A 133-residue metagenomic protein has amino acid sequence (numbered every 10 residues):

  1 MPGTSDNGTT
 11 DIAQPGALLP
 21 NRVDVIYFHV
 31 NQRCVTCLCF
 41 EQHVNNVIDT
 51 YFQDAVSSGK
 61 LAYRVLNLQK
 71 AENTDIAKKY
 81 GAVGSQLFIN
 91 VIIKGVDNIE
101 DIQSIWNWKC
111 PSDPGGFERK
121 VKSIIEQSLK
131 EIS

Functional and structural regions predicted by a protein language model:
M1-D11: N-terminal targeting signals for export/organelle localization
L18-T50: Local sequence-structure signature of Cys/Sec-based thiol-disulfide redox active-site neighborhoods
V30-C37, E41, K70, C110-P114 (+1 more regions): Solvent-exposed, acidic/flexible segments
N45, D49-Q53, E126-S133: Sec-exported extracytoplasmic/periplasmic mature domains
V56-E72: Thiol-based oxidoreductase modules, predominantly thioredoxin-like and allied folds used for disulfide exchange
T74-V83: Charged, often glycine-rich, active-site loop that binds/positions anionic groups
I89-S133: Non-catalytic, surface beta->alpha helical segment in thiol-disulfide oxidoreductase systems
